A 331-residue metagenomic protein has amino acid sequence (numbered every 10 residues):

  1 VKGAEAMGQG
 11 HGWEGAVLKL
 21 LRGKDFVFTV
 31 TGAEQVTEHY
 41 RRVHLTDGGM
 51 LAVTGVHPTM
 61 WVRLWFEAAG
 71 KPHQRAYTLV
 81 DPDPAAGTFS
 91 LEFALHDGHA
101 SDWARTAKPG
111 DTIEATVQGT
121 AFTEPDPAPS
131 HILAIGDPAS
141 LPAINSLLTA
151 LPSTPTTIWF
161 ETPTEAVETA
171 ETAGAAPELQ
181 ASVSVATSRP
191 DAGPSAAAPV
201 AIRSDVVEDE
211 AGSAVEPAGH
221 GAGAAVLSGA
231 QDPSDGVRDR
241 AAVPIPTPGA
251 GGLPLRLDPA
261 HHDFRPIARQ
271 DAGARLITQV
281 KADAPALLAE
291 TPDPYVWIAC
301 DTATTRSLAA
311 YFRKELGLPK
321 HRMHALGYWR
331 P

Functional and structural regions predicted by a protein language model:
K2-G174, V183-A186, V200-I202, V206-E210 (+3 more regions): Extended, composition-driven regions rather than compact fold-specific motifs
A175, S188-G193: Short basic-hydrophobic amphipathic alpha-helical segments used for membrane targeting/insertion and secretion signals
S188, Q231-P233: Hydrophobic alpha-helical membrane-insertion segments
